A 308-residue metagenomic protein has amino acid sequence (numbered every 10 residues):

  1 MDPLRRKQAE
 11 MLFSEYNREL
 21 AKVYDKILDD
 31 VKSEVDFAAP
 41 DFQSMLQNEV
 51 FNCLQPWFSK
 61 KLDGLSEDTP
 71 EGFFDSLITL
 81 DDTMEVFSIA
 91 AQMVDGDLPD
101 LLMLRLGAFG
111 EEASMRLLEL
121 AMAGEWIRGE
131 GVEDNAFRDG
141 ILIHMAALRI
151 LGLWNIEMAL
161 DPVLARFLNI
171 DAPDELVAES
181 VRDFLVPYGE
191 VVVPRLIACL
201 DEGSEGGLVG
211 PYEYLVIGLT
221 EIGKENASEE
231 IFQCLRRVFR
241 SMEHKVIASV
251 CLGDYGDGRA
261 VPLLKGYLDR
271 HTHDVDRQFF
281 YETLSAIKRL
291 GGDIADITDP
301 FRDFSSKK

Functional and structural regions predicted by a protein language model:
M1-V94, L98-V132, H144-A146, P162-R166: N-terminal alpha-helical modules
P40, E243-K245: Basic amphipathic recognition helices
L46-D63, G140-I141, L153-N155, D254-G258 (+1 more regions): Short, solvent-exposed linear motifs at loop/edge-of-secondary-structure regions
E49-L54, I143, V216, H244 (+1 more regions): Generic detector of short, well-ordered, non-transmembrane alpha-helical segments enriched in hydrophobic residues
L80-A90, E111-E133, I156-N169, E190-G203 (+3 more regions): Amphipathic alpha-helical scaffolding segments comprising HEAT/armadillo-like alpha-solenoid repeats
I89-G96, A123-E130, D134-D139, L168-L176 (+4 more regions): Short coil turns that connect the paired helices of HEAT/ARM alpha-solenoid repeats
P99-E112, G131-I156, A165, E175-V191 (+3 more regions): Structural detector for internal amphipathic alpha-helices that build alpha-solenoid repeat scaffolds
K265-K308: Eukaryotic acidic, Ser/Thr-rich intrinsically disordered low-complexity regions
